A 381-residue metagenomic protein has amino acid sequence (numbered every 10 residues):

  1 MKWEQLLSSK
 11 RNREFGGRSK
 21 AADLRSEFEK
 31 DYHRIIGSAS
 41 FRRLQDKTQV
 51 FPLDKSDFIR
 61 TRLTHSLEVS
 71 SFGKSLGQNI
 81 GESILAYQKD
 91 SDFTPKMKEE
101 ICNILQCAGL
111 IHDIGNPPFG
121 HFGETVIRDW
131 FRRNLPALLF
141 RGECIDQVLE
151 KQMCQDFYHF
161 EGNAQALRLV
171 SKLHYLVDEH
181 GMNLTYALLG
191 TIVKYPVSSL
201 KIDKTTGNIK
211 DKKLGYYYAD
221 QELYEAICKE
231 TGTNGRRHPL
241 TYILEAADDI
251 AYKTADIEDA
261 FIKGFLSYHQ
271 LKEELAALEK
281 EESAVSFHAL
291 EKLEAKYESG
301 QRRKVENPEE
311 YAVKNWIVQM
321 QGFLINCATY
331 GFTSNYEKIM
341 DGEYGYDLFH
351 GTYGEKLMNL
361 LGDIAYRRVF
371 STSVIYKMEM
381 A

Functional and structural regions predicted by a protein language model:
M1-L24, I36-K47, S56, L67 (+4 more regions): Sequence-structural signature of the catalytic-core scaffold of metal-dependent phosphohydrolases that act on
E4, S8, A22, K30 (+1 more regions): Generic N-terminal leader segments that precede the first folded domain
E29-R42, F349-K356: Acidic, low-complexity proline/glycine-rich segments
K47-D57, I364-V369: A short small-residue
R60-T64: Low-complexity, highly charged intrinsically disordered N-terminal segments that act as targeting/localization
G109, D113-I114, V369, S373: Short amphipathic alpha-helical interaction patches enriched in hydrophobic/aromatic residues with interspersed Lys/Arg
V285-A381: C-terminal subdomains that position terminal phosphate/3'-OH groups for nucleotidyl transfer/ligation, primarily on
